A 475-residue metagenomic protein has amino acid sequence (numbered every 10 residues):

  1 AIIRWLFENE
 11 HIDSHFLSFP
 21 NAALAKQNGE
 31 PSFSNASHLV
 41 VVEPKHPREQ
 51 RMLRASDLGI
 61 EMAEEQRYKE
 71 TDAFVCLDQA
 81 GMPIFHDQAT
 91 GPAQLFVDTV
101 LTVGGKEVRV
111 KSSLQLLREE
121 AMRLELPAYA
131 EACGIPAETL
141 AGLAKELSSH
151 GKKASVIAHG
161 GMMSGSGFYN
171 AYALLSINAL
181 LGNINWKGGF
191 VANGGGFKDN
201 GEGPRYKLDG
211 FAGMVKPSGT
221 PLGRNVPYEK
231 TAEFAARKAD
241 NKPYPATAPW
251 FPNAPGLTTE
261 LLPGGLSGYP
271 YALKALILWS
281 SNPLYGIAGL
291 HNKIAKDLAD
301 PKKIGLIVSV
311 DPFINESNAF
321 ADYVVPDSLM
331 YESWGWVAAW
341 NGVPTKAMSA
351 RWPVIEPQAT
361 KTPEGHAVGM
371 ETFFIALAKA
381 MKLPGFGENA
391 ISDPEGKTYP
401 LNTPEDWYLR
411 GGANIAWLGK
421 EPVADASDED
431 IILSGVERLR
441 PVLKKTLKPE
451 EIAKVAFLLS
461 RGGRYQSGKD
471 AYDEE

Functional and structural regions predicted by a protein language model:
A1, Q88-L101, S113-E119, E131 (+5 more regions): Extended redox/cofactor-interaction regions of prokaryotic respiratory oxidoreductases
A1-H150: Long, well-ordered, tryptophan-enriched scaffold segments
R4-I12, A179-W186, D300, Y323-M330 (+1 more regions): Short, well-ordered loop/turn and helix-capping segments at boundaries between secondary-structure elements and domains
D13-L17, A154, N185-A192, F386-S392: Flexible, glycine/charged-enriched surface loops at secondary-structure junctions
F19-L24, E146-L147, F190-G201, A390-W407: A glycine-rich phosphate-binding loop feature that marks nucleotide/adenosyl-phosphate handling sites
L24-K26, E138-T139, M162-S166, F197-E202 (+4 more regions): Flexible loop/turn segments at secondary-structure boundaries
A158: Aromatic-residue-lined binding/catalytic grooves and analogous aromatic/hydrophobic interfacial grooves in multimeric
S349-A453: Long, C-terminal catalytic modules of enzymes
